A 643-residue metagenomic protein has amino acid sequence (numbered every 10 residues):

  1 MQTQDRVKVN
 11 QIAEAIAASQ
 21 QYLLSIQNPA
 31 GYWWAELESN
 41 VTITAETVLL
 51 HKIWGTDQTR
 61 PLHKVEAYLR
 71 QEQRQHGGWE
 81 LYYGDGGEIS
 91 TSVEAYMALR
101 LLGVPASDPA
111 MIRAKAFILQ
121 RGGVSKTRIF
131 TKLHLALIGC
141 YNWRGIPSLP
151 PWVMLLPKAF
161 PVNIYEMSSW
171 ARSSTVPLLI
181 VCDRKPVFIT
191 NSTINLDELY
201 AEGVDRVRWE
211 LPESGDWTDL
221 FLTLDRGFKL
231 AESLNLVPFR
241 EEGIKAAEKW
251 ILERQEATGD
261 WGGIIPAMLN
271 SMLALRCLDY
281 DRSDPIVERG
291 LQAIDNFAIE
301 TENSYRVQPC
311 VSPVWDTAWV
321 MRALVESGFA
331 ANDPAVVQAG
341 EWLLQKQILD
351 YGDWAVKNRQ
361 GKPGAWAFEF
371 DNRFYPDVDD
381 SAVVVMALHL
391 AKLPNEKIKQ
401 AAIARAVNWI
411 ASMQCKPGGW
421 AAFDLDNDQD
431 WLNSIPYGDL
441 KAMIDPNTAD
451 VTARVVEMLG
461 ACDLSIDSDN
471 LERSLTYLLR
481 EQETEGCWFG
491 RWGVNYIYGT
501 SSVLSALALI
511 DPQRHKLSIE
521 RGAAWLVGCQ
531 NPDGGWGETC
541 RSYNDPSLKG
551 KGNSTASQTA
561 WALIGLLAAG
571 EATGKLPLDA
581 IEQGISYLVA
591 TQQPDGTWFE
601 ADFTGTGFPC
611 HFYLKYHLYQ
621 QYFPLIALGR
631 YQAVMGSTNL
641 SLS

Functional and structural regions predicted by a protein language model:
M1-S643: Preference for long, amphipathic alpha-helical scaffolds in soluble/luminal domains and all-alpha bundles
